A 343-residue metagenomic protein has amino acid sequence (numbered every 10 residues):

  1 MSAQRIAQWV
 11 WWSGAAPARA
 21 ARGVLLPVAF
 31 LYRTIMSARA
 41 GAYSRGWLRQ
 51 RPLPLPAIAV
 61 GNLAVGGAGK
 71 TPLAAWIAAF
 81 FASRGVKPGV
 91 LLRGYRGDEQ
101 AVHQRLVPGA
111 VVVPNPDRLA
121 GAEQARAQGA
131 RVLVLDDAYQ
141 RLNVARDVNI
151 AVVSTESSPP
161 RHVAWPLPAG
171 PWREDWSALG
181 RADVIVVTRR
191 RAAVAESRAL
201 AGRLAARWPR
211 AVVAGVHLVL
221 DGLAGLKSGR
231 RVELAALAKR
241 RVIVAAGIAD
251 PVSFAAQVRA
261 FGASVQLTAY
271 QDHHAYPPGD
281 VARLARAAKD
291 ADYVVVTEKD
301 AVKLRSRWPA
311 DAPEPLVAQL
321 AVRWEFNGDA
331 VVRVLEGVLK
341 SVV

Functional and structural regions predicted by a protein language model:
M1-A15, S158-Y293: C-terminal accessory "lid"/substrate-recognition subdomains
S2-P56, V338: A transmembrane-helix-recognition feature enriched in membrane-embedded lipid enzymes and envelope glyco-/phospholipid
L31, T71, H103, D136 (+4 more regions): Residue-level signal for inorganic ion chemistry
A40-Y95, A192-A193: Walker A (P-loop) phosphate-binding motif
R84, Q104-P108, V258-Q266: Short helix-loop-beta junction
V86, V90, G94-W208, G215: Phosphate/Mg2+-binding loops and adjacent switch elements in nucleotide/diphosphate-handling enzyme cores
D221, Q271-A275, A312-V342: Short, flexible loop segments at boundaries between secondary-structure elements
A285-R307: Phosphate-bearing ligand-interacting subdomains that bind or position ATP/ADP/UDP/GDP/NAD(P) or nucleotide-linked
